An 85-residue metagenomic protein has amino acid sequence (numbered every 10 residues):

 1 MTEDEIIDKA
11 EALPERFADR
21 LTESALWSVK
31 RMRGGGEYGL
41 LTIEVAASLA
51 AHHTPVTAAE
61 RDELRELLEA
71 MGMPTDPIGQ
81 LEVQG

Functional and structural regions predicted by a protein language model:
M1-G85: C-terminal-biased regions
